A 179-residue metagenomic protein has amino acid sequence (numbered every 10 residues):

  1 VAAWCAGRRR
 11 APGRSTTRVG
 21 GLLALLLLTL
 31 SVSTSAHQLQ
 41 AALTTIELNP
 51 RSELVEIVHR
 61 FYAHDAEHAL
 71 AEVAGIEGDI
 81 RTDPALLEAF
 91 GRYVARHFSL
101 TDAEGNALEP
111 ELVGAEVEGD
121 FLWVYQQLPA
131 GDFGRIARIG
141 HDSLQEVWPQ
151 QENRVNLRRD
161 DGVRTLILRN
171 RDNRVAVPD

Functional and structural regions predicted by a protein language model:
V1-S15: N-terminal secretory signal peptides that target proteins for export/translocation
T17, S31-S35, V155: Serine/proline-rich low-complexity intrinsically disordered segments, especially terminal tails, linkers
G20-S31: Bacterial N-terminal signal peptides
A36-D179: N-terminal soluble domains immediately following signal/targeting peptides that reside in extracytoplasmic
